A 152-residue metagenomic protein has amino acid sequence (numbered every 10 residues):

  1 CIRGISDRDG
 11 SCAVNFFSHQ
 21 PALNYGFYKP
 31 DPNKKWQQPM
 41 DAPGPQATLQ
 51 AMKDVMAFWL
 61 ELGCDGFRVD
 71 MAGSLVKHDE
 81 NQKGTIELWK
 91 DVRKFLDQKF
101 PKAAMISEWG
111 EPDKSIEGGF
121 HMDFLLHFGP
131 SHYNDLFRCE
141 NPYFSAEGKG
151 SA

Functional and structural regions predicted by a protein language model:
C1-L62, E80, V92, S115 (+1 more regions): Substrate-binding/active-site clefts of carbohydrate-active enzymes
D54, D65-A152: Active-site-proximal helices and loops of the catalytic beta/alpha 8
